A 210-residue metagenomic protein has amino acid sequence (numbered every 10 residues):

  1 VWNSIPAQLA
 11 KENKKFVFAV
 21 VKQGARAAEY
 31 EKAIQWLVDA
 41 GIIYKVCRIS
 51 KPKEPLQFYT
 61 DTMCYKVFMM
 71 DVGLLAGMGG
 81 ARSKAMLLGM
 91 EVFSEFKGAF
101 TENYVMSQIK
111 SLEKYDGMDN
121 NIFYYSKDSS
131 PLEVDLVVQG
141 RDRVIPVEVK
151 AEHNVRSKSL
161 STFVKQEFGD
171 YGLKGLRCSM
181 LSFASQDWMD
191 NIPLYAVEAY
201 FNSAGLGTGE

Functional and structural regions predicted by a protein language model:
V1-W36: Conserved helicase/translocase motor-coupling segment
K32-E210: A cross-kingdom feature that marks ATP-driven nucleic-acid transaction machinery
